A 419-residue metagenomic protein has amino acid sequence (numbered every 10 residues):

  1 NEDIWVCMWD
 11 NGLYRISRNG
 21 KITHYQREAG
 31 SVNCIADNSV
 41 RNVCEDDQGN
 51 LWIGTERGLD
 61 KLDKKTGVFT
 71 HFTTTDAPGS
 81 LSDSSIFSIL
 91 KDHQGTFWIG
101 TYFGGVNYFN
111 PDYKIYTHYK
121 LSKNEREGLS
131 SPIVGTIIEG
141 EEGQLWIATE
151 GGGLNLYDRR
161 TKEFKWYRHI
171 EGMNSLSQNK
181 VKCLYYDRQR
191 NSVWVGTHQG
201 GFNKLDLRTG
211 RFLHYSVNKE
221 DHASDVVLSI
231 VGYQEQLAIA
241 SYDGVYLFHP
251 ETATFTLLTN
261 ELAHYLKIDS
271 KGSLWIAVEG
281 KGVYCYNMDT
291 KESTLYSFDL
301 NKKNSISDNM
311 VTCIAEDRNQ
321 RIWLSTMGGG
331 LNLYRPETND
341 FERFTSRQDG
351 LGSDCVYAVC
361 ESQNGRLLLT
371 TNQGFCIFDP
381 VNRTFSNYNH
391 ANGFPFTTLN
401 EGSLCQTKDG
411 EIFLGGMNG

Functional and structural regions predicted by a protein language model:
N1-G419: Carboxylate-rich, polar loop motifs that coordinate divalent cations or form catalytic acidic clusters
